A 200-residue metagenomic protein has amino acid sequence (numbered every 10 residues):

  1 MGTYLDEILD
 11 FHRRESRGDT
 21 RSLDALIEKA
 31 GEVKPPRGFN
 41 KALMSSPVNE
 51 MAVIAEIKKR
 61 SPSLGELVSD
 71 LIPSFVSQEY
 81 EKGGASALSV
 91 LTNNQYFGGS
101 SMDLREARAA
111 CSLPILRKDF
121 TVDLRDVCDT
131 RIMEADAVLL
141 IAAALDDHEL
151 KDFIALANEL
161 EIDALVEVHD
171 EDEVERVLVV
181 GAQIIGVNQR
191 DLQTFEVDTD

Functional and structural regions predicted by a protein language model:
G2-V68: An N-cap/entry alpha-helix motif that binds or orients negatively charged groups
D24-K34, P62-V68, S86-E106, A142 (+1 more regions): Glycine-rich, proline-tolerant flexible connector loops at the mouths of alpha/beta enzymes
G38-N49, F97-V122, A142, L150-E167 (+1 more regions): Alpha-helix-loop-beta-strand connector modules within alpha/beta enzyme cores
I54-E56, I141, G186-N188: Non-cysteine beta-strand/loop elements that form the S-adenosyl-L-methionine
E56-R60, L67-L71, N94-G98, R117-R125 (+2 more regions): Glycine-rich beta-to-alpha transition loops that act as phosphate-gripper elements at the mouths of alpha/beta enzyme
V68-L91, A110, L124-A137, L150-A164 (+1 more regions): Alpha/beta enzyme core
